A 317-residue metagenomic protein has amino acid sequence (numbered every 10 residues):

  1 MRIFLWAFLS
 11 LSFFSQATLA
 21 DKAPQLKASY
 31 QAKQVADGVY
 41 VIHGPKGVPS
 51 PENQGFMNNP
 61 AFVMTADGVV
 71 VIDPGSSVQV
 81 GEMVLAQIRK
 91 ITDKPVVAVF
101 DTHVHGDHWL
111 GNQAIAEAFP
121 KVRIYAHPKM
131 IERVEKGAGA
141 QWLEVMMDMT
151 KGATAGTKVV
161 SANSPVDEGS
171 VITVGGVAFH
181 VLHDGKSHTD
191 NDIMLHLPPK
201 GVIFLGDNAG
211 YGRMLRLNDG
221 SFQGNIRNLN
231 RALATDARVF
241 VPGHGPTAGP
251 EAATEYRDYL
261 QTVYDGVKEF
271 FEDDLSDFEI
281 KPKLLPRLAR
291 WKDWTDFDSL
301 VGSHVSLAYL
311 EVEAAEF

Functional and structural regions predicted by a protein language model:
F4-S15: Bacterial N-terminal signal peptides
D21-A23, K27-S29, K33-V35, I131-D184 (+4 more regions): Metallo-beta-lactamase
D21-P24, A234-D236, T247-F317: Accessory terminal helices/loops
Q34-Q87, I193-D207: Conserved beta-strand hairpin/beta-sheet module of binuclear metal-dependent hydrolase folds, prominently
G38, V63, D73, I88 (+10 more regions): Divalent metal-coordination and catalytic microenvironments
E52-F56, P74-G81, H105-H108, H127 (+6 more regions): Solvent-exposed, acidic/flexible segments
G68-V70, S76-V78, V171, A178-T262 (+1 more regions): Metallo-beta-lactamase
A86-N163, V171, D265: Active-site HxH/HxHxD metal-binding segment of metal-dependent hydrolases
